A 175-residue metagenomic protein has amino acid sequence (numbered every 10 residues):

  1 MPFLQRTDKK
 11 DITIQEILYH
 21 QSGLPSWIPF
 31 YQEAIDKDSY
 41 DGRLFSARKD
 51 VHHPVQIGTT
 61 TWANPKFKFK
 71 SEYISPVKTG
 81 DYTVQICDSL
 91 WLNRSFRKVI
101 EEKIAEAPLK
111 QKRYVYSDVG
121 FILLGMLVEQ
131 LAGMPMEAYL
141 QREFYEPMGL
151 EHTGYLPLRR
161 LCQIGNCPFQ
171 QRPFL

Functional and structural regions predicted by a protein language model:
L4: Acidic catalytic motifs of isoprenoid enzymes
T7-L175: Short, surface-exposed loop or secondary-structure junction motifs that flank catalytic or metal-binding residues
